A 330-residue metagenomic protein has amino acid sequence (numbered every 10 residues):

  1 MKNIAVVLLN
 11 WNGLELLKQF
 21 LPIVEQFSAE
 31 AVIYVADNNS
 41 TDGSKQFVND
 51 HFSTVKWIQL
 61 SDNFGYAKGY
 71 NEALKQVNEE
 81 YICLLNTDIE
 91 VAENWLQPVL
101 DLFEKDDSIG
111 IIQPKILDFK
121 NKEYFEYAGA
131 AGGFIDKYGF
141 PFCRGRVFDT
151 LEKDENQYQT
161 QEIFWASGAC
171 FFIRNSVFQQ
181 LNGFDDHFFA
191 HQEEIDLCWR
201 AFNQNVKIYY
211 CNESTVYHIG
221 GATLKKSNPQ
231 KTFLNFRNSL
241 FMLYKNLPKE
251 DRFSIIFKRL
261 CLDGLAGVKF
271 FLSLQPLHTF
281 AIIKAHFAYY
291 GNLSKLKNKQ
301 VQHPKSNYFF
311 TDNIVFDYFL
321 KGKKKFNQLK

Functional and structural regions predicted by a protein language model:
L14, I23, D37-Q46, D62: A conserved acidic beta->alpha catalytic loop
P22-A31: Short, acidic, metal-binding catalytic loop of nucleotide-sugar glycosyltransferases
E30-N39, I58-L60: Short beta-strand/loop segment that forms part of the nucleotide-sugar
L60-V77, T87-I89, P98: Glycine-rich, basic loop-to-helix element that forms the pyrophosphate-binding segment of sugar-nucleotide handling
I82: Short aromatic/hydrophobic "clamp" motif used to bind/position activated sugar donors
I89-F140: Conserved donor NDP-sugar-binding/catalytic core segment of glycosyltransferases
Y158-T215: A short, conserved alpha-helix in the catalytic core of glycosyltransferases
K207-Q300, S306-N313: Active-site-adjacent helix/loop segment of glycosyltransferases that harbors family-specific signature motifs
